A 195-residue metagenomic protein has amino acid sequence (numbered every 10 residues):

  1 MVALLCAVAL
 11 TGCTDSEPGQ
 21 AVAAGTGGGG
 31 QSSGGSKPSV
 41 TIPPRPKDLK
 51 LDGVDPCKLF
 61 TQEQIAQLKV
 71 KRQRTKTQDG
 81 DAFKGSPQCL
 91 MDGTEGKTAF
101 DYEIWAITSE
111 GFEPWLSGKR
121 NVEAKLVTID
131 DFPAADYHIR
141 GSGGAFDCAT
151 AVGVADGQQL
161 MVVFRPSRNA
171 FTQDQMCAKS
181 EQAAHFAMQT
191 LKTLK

Functional and structural regions predicted by a protein language model:
M1-L5: Sec-dependent N-terminal signal peptides
V8-G12: C-terminal motif of bacterial Sec signal peptides marking the signal peptidase cleavage site
S16-K195: A small/polar (G/S/T-enriched), proline-flanked helix-loop surface module common in exported/cell-envelope proteins
